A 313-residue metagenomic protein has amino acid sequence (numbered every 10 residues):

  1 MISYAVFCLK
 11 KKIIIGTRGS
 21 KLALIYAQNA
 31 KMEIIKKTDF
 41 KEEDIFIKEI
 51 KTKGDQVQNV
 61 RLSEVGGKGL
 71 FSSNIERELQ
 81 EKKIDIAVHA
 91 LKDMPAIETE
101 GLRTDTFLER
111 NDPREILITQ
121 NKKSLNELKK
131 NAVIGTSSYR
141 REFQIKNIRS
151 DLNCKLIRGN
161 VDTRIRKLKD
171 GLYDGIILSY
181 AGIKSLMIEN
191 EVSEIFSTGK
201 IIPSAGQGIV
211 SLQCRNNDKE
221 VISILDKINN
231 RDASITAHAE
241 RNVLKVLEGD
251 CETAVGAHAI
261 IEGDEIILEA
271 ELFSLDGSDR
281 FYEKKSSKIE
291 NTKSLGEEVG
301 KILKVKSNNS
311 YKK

Functional and structural regions predicted by a protein language model:
M1-K11: Positively charged, low-complexity/disordered segments
K11-V57, E64, S72, N147-K313: Small-molecule-sensing regulatory modules
I14-G16, A87, D105, G135 (+1 more regions): Short, well-ordered beta-strand segments
N59-D85: Short, structured active-site "lid" loops
I84-V88, D174-G175: Short, Asp-centered acidic motifs that coordinate Mg2+ and/or phosphate in catalytic or ligand-binding sites
L91-K92, E100-L152: A conserved helix-loop-strand patch within extracytoplasmic ligand-binding domains of the periplasmic binding
L91-M94, A181-I183: Short glycine-rich anion-binding loops that position phosphate/pyrophosphate groups of nucleotides and phosphorylated
